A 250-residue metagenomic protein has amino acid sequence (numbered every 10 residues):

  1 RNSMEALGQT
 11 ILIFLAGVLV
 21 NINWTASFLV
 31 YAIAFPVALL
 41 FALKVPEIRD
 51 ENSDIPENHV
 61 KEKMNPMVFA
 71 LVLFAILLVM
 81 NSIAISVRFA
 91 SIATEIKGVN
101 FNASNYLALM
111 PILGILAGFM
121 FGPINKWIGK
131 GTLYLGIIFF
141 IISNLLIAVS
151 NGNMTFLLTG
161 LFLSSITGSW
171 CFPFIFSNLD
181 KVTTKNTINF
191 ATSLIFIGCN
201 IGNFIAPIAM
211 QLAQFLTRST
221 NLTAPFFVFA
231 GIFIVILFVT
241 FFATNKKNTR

Functional and structural regions predicted by a protein language model:
R1-L43: Helix-loop-helix hairpin linking two adjacent transmembrane segments in secondary transporters
V18-A32, L212-F233: A membrane-interface helix-boundary motif in multi-pass transporters
A32-E51, V239-A243: C-terminal membrane-cytosol helix-exit motif in multi-pass small-molecule transporters
V45-L71: Juxtamembrane intracellular "pre-TM" segments in multi-pass secondary transporters
M67-A108, G114: Extracytoplasmic gate region of multi-pass secondary transporters
A117-G129, Q214: Helix-to-loop junctions at the C-terminal end of transmembrane segments in multipass secondary transporters
K130-I175: C-terminal transmembrane helical hairpin of 12-TM major facilitator-type secondary transporters
D180-S219: A late C-terminal transmembrane helix in Major Facilitator Superfamily
